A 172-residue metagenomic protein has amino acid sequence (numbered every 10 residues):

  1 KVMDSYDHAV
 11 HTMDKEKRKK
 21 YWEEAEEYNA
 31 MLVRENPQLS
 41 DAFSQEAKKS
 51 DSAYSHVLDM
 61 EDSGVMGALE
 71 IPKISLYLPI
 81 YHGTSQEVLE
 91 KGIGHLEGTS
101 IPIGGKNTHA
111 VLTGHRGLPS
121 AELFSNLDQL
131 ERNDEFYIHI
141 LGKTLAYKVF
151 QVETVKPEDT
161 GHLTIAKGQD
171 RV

Functional and structural regions predicted by a protein language model:
K1-V172: Solvent-exposed, non-transmembrane regions of membrane-associated and secreted proteins
